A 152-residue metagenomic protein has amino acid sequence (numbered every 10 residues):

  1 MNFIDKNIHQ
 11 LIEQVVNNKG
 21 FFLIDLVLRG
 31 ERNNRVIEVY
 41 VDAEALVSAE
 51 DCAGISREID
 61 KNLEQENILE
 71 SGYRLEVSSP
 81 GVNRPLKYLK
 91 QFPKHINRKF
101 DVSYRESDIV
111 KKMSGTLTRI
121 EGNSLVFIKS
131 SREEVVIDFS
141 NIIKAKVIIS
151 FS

Functional and structural regions predicted by a protein language model:
M1-S114, T118-S152: Short Lys/Arg-rich amphipathic alpha-helical segments
